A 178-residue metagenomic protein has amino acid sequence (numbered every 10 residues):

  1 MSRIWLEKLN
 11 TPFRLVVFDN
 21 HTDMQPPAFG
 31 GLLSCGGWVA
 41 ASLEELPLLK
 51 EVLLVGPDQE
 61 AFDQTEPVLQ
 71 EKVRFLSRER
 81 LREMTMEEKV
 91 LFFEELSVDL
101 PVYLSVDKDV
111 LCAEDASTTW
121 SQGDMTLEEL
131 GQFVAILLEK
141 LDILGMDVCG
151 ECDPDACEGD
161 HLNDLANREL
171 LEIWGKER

Functional and structural regions predicted by a protein language model:
M1-E45: Hydrophobic alpha-helical segments and helix pairs
M1-R14, P47, E51-A61, T65-R178: Catalytic cores of soluble, metal-dependent hydrolases
